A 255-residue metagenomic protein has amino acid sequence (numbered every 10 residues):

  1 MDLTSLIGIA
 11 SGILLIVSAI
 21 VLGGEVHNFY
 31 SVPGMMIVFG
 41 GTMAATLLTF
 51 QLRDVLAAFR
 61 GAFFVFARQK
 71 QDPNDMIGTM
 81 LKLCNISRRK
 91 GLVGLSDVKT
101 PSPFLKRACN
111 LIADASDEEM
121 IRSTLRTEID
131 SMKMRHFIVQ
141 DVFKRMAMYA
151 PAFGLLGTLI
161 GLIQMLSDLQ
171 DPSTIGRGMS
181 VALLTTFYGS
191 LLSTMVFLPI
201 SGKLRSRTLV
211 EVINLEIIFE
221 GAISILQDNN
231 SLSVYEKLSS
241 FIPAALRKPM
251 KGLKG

Functional and structural regions predicted by a protein language model:
T4, G8, L15-V139, E211-G255: Large intracellular
I7-A10, L14-V26, D130-R207: Helix-termination/interfacial motifs at the ends of transmembrane alpha-helices
